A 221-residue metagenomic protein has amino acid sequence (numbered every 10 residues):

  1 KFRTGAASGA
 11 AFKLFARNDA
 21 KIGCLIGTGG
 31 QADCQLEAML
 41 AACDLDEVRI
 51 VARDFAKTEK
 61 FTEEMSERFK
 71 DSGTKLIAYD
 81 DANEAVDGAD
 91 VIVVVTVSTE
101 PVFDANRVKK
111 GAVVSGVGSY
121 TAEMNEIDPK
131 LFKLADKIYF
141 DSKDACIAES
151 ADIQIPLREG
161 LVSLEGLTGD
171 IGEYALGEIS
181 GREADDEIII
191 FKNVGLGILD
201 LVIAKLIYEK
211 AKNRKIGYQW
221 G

Functional and structural regions predicted by a protein language model:
K1-K13: A glycine-rich, Thr/Ser-enriched phosphate-binding loop motif common to dinucleotide/cofactor-binding enzymes
F15-I22, D44, K109-K110: Short helix-loop-beta connector
G23-C24, I189: Conserved beta-strand elements of the Class I
G27-G29: Glycine-rich Rossmann-fold phosphate-binding loop(s) that bind the pyrophosphate of adenine dinucleotide cofactors
A32-D33: N-terminal Rossmann-fold NAD(P) dinucleotide-binding loop
A42-F69: NAD(P)-binding Rossmann-fold cofactor-contacting core
S72-L161: Rossmann-like adenosine-cofactor binding region
N125-G221: Adenosine-phosphate binding glycine-rich loop
